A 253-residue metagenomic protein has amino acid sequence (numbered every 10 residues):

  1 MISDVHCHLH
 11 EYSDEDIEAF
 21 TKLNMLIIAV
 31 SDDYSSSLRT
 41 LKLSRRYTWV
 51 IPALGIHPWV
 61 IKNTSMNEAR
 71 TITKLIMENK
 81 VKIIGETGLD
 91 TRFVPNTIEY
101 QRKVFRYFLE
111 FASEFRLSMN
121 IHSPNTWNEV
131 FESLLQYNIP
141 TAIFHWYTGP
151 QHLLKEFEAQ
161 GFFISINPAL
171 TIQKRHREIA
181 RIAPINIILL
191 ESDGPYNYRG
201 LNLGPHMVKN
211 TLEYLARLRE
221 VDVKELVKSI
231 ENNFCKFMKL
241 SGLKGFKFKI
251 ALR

Functional and structural regions predicted by a protein language model:
M1-R253: Mid-domain alpha/beta scaffold segments of enzyme catalytic cores
